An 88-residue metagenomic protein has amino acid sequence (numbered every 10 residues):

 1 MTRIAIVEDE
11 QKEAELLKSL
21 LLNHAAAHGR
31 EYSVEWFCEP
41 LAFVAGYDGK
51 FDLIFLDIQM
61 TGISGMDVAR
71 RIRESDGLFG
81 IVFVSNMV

Functional and structural regions predicted by a protein language model:
M1-A5, E15-K18: Non-catalytic signal-transmission and effector/linker regions of two-component phosphorelay proteins
E10-E35: Two-component/phosphorelay signaling modules centered on CheY-like receiver
S33-L53: Acidic, metal-coordinating helix/loop segments flanking the phosphotransfer/catalytic sites of two-component signaling
E39, S64-D67: Acidic catalytic/metal-coordinating carboxylates
D57-I58: Active-site residues of response regulator receiver
T61: The feature encodes the CheY-like receiver
M66-G77: Short amphipathic alpha-helix used as the core "switch/output" element in two-component signaling
L78-M87: A short, hydrophobic beta-strand element within the central beta-sheet of small alpha/beta folds
